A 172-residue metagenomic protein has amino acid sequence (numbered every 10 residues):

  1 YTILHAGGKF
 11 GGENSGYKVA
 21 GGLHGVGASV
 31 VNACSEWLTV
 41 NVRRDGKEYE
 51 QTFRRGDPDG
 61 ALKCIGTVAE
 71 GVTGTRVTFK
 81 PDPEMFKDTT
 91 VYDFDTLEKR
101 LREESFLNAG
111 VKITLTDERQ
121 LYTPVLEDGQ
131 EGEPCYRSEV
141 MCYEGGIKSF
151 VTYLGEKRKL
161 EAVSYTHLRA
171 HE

Functional and structural regions predicted by a protein language model:
I3-E144: GHKL-type ATPase core
E133-Y165: Extended amphipathic alpha-helical scaffolds
T166-E172: Conserved small/polar residues in nucleotide/adenosyl-binding loops
